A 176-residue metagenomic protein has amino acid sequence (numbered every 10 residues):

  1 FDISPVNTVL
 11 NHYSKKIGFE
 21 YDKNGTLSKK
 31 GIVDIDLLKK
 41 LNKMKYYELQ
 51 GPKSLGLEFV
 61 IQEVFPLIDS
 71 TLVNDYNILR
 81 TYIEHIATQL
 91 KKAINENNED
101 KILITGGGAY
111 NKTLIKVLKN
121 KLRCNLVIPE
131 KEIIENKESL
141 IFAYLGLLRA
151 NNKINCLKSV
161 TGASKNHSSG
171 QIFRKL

Functional and structural regions predicted by a protein language model:
F1-I3, L122-E130: Short hydrophobic/aromatic-enriched beta-strand-loop microsegments
F1-S28: Glycine-rich phosphate-binding loop of actin/hexokinase-like ATP-binding domains
D2-I3, Y82, I133-K137: Short glycine/threonine-rich catalytic loop with a Thr-x-Gly-x-Asp
N11-S14, P129-L176: Glycine-rich phosphate-binding/hydrolytic loop that grips phosphoryl groups
I17-G18, K45, I94, L122 (+2 more regions): Structural signal for hydrophobic packing residues in well-ordered secondary-structure cores of soluble enzyme domains
F19-K101, N111-K119: A contiguous, well-structured pocket-lining segment that forms one wall/lid of small-molecule binding clefts in soluble
N24, I104-T105, I128-P129: Thr-Gly-centered strand-to-loop micro-motif
K101-Y110, S139: Glycine-rich beta-strand-to-loop/alpha-helix junction loops that act as flexible
